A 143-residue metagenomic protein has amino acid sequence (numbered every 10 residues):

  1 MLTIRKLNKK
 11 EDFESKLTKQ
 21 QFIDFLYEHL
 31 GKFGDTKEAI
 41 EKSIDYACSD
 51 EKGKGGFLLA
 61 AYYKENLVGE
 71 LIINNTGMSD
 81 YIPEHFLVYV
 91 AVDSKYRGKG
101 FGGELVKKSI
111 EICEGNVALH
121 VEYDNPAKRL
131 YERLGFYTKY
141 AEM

Functional and structural regions predicted by a protein language model:
M1-E28: Conserved N-terminal entry element of GNAT/NAT acetyltransferase domains
L17-Q20, L105-G115: Alpha-helix C-terminal capping segments
E28-D35, Y46: N-terminal first-folded block
Y46-A60: A short helix-loop-beta-strand connector motif used in the catalytic cores of GNAT acetyltransferases and, in some
L58-A60, N66-N75, F86, A91: Conserved beta-strand in the GNAT
Y81-S94, H120-E122: Conserved acetyl-CoA binding element of GNAT-fold acetyltransferases
Y96, G100-K108: Conserved acetyl-CoA pyrophosphate-binding loop and the N-cap/start of the following alpha-helix in GNAT-like
G103, A118, Y123-E142: Conserved active-site alpha-helix within GNAT-family acetyltransferase domains
